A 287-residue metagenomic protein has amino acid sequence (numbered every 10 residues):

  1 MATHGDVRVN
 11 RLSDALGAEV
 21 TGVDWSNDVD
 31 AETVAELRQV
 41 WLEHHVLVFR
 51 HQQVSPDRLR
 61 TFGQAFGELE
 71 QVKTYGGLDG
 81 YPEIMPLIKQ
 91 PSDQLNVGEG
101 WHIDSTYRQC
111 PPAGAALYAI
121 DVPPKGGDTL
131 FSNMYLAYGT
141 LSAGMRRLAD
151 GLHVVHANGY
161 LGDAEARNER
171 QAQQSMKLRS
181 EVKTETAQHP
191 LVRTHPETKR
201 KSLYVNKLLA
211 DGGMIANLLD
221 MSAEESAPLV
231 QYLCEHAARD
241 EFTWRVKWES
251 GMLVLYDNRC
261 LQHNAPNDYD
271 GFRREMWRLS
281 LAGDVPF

Functional and structural regions predicted by a protein language model:
A2-L253, R259-F287: Non-heme Fe(II) oxygenase catalytic core, chiefly the N-lobe of the double-stranded beta-helix
